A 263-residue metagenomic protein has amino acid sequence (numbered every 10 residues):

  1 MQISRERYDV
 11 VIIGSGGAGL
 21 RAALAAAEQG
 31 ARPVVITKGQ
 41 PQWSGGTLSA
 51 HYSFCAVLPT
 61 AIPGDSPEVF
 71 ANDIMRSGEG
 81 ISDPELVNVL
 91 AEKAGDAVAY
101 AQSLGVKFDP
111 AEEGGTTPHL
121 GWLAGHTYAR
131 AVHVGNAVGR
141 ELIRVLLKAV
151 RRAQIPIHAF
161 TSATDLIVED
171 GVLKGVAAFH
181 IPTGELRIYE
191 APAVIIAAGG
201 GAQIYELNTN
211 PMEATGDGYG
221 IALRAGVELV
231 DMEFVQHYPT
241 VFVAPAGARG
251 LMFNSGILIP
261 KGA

Functional and structural regions predicted by a protein language model:
M1-F70, P110-E112, T116, V134-A263: Residues forming the flavin
S44, T60, G80, P84-A91 (+1 more regions): Short gly/ser-rich anion-binding loops that grip negatively charged ligand groups
A50-F54, G78-I81, G121-R130, A198-A202: Gly-rich Lys/Arg/Thr-decorated short loops/hinges at beta-loop-alpha junctions or inter-strand turns that position
I74-P118: Rossmann-like flavin
Y100-V106, Y128-H133, L251: Short, charged low-complexity intrinsically disordered segments located at boundaries of structured domains
F108, H119-H126, D165: Catalytic phosphate-handling regions of large nucleic-acid enzymes and associated NTPases
